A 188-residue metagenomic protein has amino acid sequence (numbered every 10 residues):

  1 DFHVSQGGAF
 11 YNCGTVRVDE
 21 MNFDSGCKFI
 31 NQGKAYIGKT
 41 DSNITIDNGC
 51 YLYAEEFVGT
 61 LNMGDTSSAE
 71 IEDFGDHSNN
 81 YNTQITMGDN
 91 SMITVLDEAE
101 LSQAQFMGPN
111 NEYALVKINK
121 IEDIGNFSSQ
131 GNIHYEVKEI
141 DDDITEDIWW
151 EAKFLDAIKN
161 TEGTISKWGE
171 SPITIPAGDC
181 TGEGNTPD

Functional and structural regions predicted by a protein language model:
D1-P172, P176-G182: Extracellular beta-strand-rich, repetitive "passenger/adhesive" scaffolds that bind or process carbohydrates
T186-D188: Boundary/junction segments of secreted and surface-exposed precursor proteins
